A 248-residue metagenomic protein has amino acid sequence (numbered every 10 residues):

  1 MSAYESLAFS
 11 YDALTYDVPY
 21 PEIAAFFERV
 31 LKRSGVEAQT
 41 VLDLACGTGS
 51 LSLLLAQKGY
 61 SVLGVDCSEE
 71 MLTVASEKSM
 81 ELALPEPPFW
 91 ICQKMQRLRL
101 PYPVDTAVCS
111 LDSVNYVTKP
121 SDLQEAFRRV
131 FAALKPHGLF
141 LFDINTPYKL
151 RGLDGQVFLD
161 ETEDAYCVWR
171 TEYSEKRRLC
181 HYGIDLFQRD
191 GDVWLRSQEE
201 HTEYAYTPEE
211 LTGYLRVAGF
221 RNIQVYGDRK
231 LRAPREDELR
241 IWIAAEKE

Functional and structural regions predicted by a protein language model:
M1-Q39: Conserved class I S-adenosyl-L-methionine
A45-G49: Class I SAM-dependent methyltransferase "Motif I" SAM/SAH-binding loop
S50-R97: Class I SAM-dependent methyltransferase SAM/SAH-binding core
R99-T106: A short acidic, Gly/Pro-enriched loop at the edge of an enzyme's catalytic core that lines a small-molecule cofactor
S110-D112: Residues lining the SAM
Q124-P136: A short glycine-rich, Lys/Arg-flanked "PGG" loop and its adjoining helix->strand segment in the class I
L141-T212: SAM-dependent methyltransferase
A205-E248: C-terminal lobe and adjacent flexible extensions of AdoMet/dcAdoMet transferase-like proteins
